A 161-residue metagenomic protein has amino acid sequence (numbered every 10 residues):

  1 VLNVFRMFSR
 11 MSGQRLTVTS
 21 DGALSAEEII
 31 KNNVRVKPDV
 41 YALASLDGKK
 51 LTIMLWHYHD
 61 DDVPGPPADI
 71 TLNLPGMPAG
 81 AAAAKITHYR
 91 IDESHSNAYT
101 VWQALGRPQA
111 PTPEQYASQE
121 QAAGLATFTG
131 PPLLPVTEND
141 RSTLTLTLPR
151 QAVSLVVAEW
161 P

Functional and structural regions predicted by a protein language model:
V1-N32: Catalytic cores of secreted or luminal carbohydrate-active enzymes
V18-L24, P67-D69, W102-R107, W160: Generic preference for flexible, low-structure residues
D21-G22, V40, G48, D140-R141: Short linear motifs in intrinsically disordered/low-complexity regions
I29-A82, H88-A104, R150-S154: Carbohydrate-binding surface patches
K31-N33, D61-V63, A117, L133 (+2 more regions): Generic structural signal for short, flexible, solvent-exposed coil/loop and linker residues
M77-T143: Acidic, Ser/Thr/Pro-rich beta/coil linker or hinge segments at domain junctions
L134-P161: Beta-strand-rich recognition/accessory modules
